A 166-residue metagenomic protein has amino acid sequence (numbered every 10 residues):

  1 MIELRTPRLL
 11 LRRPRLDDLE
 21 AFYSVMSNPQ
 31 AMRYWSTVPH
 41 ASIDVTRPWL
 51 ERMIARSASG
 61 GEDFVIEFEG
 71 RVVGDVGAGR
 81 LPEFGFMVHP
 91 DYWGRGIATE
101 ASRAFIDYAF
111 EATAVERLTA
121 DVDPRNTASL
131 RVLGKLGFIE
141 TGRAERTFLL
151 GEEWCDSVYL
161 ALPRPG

Functional and structural regions predicted by a protein language model:
M1-D91, Y108, A112, L149-G166: GNAT-family acyltransferases
G70, G74, N126, K135-G137: Conserved phosphate-binding and hydrolysis motifs of nucleotide-dependent enzymes
E83, R125-T127, E145: Residue-level marker for beta-strand->alpha-helix junctions and adjacent short loops that shape enzyme
H89, D121-D123: Residue-level recognition of the GNAT/N-acetyltransferase active site
G94-E111, T127-K135: Conserved acetyl-CoA-binding loop-helix of GNAT-fold acetyltransferases
A112-D121: Conserved GNAT acetyl-CoA-binding A-motif
D121, I139-C155: Conserved catalytic-core motifs of GNAT/GCN5-like acyltransferases
